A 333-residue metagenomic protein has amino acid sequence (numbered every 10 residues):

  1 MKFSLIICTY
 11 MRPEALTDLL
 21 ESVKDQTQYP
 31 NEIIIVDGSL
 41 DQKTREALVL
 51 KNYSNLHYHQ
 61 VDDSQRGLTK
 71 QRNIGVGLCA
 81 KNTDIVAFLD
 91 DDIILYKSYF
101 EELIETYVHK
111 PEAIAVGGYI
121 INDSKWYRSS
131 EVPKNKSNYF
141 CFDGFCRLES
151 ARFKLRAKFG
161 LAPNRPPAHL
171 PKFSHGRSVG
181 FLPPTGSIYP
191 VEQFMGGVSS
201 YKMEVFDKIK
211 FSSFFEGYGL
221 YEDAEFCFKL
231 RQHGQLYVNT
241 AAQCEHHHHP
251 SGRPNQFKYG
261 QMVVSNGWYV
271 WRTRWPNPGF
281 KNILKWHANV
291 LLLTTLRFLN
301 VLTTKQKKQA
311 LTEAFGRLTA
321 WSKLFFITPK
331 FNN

Functional and structural regions predicted by a protein language model:
R12-D25: Short, well-formed alpha-helical segments that are part of the catalytic scaffolds of diverse glycosyltransferases
S22, Y29, I35-A47, I93-I94: A conserved acidic beta->alpha catalytic loop
D62-K81: Glycine-rich, basic loop-to-helix element that forms the pyrophosphate-binding segment of sugar-nucleotide handling
T83-I94: Short beta-strand-to-loop acidic/aromatic patch adjacent to the donor-nucleotide binding site
S98-P166: Conserved donor NDP-sugar-binding/catalytic core segment of glycosyltransferases
G160-P171, F181-S200, R231, R253: A recurrent flexible, glycine/aromatic-enriched loop bordering the glycosyltransferase active site that acts as
E192-I209, E216-A242: A short, conserved alpha-helix in the catalytic core of glycosyltransferases
L236-Q309: Active-site-adjacent helix/loop segment of glycosyltransferases that harbors family-specific signature motifs
